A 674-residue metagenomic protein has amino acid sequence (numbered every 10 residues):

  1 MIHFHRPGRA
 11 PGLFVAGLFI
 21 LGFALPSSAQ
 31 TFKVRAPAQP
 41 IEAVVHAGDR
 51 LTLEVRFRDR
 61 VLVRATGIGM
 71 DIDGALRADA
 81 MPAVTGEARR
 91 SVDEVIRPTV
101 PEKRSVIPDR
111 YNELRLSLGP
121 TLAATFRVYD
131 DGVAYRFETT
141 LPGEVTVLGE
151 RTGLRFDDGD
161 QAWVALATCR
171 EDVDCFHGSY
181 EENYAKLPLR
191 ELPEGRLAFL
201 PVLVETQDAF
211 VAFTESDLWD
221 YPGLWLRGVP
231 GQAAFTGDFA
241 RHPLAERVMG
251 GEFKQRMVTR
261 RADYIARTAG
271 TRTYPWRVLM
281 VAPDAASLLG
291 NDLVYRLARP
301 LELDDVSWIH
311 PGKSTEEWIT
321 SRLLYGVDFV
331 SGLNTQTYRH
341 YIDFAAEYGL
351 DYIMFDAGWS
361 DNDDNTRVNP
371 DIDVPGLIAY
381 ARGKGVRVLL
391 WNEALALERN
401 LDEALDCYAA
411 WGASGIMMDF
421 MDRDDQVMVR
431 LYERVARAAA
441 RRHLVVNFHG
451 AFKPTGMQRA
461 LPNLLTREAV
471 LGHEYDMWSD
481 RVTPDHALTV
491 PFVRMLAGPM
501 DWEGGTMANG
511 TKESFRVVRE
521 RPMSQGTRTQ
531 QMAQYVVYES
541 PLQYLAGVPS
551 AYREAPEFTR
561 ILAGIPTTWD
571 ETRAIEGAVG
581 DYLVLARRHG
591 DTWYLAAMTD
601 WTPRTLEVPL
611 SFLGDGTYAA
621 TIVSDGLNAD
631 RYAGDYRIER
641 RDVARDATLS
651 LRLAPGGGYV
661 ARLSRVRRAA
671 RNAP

Functional and structural regions predicted by a protein language model:
G12-A24: Bacterial N-terminal signal peptides
L25-A29: Sec/Tat signal peptide C-region and signal peptidase I cleavage site
T31-V294: N-terminal accessory beta-strand-rich subdomains and adjacent acidic, glycine-rich linkers that precede catalytic cores
I265, A269-F344, Y348: An acidic-aromatic substrate-binding cleft motif
F355-T527: Aromatic- and carboxylate-enriched substrate-binding clefts and catalytic-loop regions of carbohydrate-active enzymes
G547-Y594, M598, N628-G634: Glycan-recognition and catalytic regions of carbohydrate-active enzymes
A578-A619, Y659-V660: Carbohydrate-binding surface patches
R640-P674: C-terminal beta-strand-rich structural cap/linker in extracellular carbohydrate-active enzymes
